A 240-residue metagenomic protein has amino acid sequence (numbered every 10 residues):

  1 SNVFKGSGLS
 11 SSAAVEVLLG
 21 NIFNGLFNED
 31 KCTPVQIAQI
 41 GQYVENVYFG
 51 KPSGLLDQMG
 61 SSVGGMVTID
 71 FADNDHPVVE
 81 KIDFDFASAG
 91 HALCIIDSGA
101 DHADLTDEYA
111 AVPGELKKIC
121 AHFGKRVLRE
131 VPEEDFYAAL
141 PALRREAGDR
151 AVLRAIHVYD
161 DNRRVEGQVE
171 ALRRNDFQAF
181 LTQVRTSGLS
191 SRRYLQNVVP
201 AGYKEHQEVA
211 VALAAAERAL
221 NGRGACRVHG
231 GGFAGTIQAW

Functional and structural regions predicted by a protein language model:
S1-S88, R218-L220: Gly/Ser-rich oxyanion-binding loop with an adjacent helix/lid that shapes the negatively charged ligand pocket
S1-V3, S98-A100, G232: Short, histidine-centered active-site or binding-site loop motifs used for metal coordination, general acid-base
A13-A14, T236-W240: FabD-like malonyl-/acyl-CoA
V17-I22, L189, A214, T236: Contiguous, well-ordered alpha-helical segments that form the cores/surfaces of helical PPI scaffolds
L56, H91, G235: Change "...and in nucleic-acid phosphodiester-cleaving endonucleases..." to "...and in nucleic-acid processing enzymes
T68-R227, A239-W240: C-terminal nucleotide
H229-G235: Short Gly/Ser/Thr- and Asp/Glu-enriched loop/turn motifs at secondary-structure junctions
